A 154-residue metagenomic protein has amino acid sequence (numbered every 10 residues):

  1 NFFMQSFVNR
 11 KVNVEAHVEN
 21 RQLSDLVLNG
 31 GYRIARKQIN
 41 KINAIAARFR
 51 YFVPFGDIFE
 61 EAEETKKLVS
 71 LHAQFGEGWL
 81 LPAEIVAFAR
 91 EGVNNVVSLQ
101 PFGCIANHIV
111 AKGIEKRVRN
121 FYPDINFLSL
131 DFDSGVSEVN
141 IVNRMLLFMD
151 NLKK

Functional and structural regions predicted by a protein language model:
N1-K154: An N-terminal assembly and electron-transfer interface module characteristic of large anaerobic redox and radical
